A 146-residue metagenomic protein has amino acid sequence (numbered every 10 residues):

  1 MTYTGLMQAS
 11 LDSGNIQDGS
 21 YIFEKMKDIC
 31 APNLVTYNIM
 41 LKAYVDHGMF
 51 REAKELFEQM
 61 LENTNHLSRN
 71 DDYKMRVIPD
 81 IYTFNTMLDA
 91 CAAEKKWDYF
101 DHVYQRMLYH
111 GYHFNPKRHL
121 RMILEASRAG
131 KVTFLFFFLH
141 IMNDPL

Functional and structural regions predicted by a protein language model:
Y3-T4, Q8, G19, N33-N38 (+10 more regions): Pentatricopeptide repeat
L6-G14, S20-M26, L41-G48, K54-M60 (+4 more regions): The core hydrophobic/aromatic register in alpha-helical repeat solenoids, strongest for pentatricopeptide repeats
G14, I29-C30, G48, T64 (+3 more regions): Inter-helix linker motif
H47, H66, H102, H110-H113 (+2 more regions): Histidine (H) residue identity feature
M60-S68, D72-K74: Acidic/polar low-complexity surface segments
T64, F134-P145: Intrinsic low-complexity, intrinsically disordered segments enriched in polar/basic residues
